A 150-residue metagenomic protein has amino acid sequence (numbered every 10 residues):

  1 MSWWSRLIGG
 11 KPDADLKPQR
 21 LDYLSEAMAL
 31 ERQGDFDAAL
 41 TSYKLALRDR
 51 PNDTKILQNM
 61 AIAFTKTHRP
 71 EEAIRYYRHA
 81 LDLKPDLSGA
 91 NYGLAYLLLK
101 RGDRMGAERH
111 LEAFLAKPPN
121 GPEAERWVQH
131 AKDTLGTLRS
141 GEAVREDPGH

Functional and structural regions predicted by a protein language model:
L16-N52: Alpha-helical segment of the N-proximal tetratricopeptide repeat
L47-R48, R78-D82, L115-A116: Conserved structural position within tetratricopeptide repeats
